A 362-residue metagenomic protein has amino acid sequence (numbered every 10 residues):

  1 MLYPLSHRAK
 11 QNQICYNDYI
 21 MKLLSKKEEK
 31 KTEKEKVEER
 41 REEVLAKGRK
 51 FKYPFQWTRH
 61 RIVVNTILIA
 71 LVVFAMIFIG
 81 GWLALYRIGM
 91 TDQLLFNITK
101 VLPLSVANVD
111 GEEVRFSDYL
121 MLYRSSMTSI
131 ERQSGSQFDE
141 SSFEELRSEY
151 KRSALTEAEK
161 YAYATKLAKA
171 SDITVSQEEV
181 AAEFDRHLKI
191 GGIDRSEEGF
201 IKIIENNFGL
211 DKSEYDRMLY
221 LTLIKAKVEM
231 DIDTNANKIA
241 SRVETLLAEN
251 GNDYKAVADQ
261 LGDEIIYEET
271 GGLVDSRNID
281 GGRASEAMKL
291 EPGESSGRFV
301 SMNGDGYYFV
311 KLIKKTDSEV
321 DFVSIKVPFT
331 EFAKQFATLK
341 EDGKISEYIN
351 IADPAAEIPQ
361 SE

Functional and structural regions predicted by a protein language model:
Y3, Q11-E145, G282, E286 (+3 more regions): Short, low-structural-confidence N-terminal segments
Y16, Q93-L210, E214: N-terminal targeting/tethering segments
Y123-I130, S134, A154, A158 (+9 more regions): Sec/Tat-exported extracytoplasmic proteins
I130-F138, K151-R152, G191, R195-N207 (+7 more regions): Subset-of-secretome marker
G199-M230, G281-K326: Proteostasis/folding factors centered on peptidyl-prolyl cis-trans isomerases
L246-E286, K314-D321: Peptidyl-prolyl cis-trans isomerase
